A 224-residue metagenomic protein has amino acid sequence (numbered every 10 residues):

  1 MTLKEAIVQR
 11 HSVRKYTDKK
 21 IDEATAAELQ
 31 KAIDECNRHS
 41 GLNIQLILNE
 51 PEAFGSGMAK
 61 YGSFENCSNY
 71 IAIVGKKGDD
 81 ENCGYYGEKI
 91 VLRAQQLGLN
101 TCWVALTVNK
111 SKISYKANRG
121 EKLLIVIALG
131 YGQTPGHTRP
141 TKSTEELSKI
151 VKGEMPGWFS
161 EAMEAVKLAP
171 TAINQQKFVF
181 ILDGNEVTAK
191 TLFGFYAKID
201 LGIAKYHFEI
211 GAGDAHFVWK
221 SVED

Functional and structural regions predicted by a protein language model:
M1-D224: Acidic, surface-exposed loops and disordered segments
